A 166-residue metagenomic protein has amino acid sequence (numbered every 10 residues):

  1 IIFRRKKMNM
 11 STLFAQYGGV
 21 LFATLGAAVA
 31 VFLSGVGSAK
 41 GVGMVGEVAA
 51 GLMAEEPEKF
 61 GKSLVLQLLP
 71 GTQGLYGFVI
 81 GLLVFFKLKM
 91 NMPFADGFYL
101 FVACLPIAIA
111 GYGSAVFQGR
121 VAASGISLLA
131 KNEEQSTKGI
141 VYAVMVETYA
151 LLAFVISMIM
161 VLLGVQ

Functional and structural regions predicted by a protein language model:
I1-N9: Short, Lys/Arg-enriched N-terminal segments with co-localized hydrophobic residues within the first ~10-30 amino acids
M8-Q166: Hydrophobic, small-residue-rich transmembrane alpha-helices and their short perimembrane loops in multi-pass membrane
